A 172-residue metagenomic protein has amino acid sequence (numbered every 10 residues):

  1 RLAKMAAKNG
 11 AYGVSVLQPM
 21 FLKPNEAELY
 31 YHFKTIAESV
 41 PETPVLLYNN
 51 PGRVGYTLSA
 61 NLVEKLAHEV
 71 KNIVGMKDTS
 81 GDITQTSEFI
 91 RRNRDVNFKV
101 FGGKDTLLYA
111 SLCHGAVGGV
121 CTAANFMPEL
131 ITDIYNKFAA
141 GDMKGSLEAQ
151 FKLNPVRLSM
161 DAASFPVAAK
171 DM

Functional and structural regions predicted by a protein language model:
R1-G55: Active-site beta->alpha loop and helix N-cap motifs at the rims of alpha/beta catalytic domains
S39-P41, R53-A163: Catalytic alpha/beta core domains of metabolic enzymes, predominantly
